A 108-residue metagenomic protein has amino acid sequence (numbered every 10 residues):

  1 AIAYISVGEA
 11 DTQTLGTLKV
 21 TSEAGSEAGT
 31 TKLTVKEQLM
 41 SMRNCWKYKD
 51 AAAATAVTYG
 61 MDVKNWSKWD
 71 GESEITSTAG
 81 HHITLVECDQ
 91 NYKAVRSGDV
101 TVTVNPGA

Functional and structural regions predicted by a protein language model:
A1-I5, L39-M42: Short loop/turn motifs that initiate or flank beta-strands
I2-V7, G98-V104: C-terminal edge beta-strand
Y4, T84-C88: Extracellular recognition modules
A10-L39, V104-G107: Pro/Thr/Ser/Gly-rich low-complexity, intrinsically disordered linker/stalk tracts
Q38-T58: Solvent-exposed loop/turn segments flanking beta-strands in beta-repeat/beta-sandwich domains
G60-D70: Short beta-strand segments within Ig-like beta-sandwich modules, predominantly Fibronectin type-III
W69-H81: Surface-exposed, short loops/turns at beta-strand junctions within beta-sandwich domains
D89-A94: Short, solvent-exposed loop/turn segments at the edges of extracellular beta-sandwich modules
